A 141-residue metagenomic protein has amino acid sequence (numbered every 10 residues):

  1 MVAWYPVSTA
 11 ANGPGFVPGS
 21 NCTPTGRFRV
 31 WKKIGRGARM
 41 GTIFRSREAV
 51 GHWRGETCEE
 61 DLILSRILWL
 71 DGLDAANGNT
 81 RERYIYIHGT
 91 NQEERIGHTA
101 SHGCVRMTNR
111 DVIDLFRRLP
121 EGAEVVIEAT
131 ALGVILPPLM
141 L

Functional and structural regions predicted by a protein language model:
M1-V2: Local beta-strand/beta-hairpin segments that build beta-sheet-rich folds
Y5-K33, A38: Electropositive
G19, A38-L141: Exported/periplasmic cell-wall-interacting domains
